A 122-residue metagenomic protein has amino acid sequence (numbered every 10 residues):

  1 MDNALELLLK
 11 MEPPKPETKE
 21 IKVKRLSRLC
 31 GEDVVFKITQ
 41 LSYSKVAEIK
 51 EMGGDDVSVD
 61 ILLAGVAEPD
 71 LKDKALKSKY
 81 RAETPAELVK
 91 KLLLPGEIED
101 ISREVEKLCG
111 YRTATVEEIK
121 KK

Functional and structural regions predicted by a protein language model:
M1-E17: Extended acidic low-complexity intrinsically disordered regions
P16-G31: Short acidic-hydrophobic surface loop/beta-edge motif
R28-K122: Short, surface-exposed, charged amphipathic helix/loop patches that serve as local interaction elements
